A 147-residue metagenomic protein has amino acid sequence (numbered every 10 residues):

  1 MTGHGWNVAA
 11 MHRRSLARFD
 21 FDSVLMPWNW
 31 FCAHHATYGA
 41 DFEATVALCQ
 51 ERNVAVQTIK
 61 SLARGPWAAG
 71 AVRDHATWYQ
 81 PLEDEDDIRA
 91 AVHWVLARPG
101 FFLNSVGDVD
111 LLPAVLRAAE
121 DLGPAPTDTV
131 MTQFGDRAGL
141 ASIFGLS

Functional and structural regions predicted by a protein language model:
M1-S147: Beta/alpha (TIM)-barrel catalytic core signal, keyed to glycine-rich beta->alpha loops juxtaposed to Asp/Glu that bind
